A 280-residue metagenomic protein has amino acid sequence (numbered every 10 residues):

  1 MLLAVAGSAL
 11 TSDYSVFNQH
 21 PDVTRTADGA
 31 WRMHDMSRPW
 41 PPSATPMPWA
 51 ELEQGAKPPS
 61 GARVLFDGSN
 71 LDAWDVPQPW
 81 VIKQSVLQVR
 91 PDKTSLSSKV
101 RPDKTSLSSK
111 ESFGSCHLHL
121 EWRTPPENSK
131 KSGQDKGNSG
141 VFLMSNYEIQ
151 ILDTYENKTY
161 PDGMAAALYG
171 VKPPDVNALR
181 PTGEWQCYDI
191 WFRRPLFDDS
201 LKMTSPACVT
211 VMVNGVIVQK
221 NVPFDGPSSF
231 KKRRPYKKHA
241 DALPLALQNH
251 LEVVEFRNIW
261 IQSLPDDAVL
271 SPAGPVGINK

Functional and structural regions predicted by a protein language model:
A4-A6: N-terminal signal peptide c-region/cleavage motif recognized by signal peptidases
L10-K280: Carbohydrate-interacting regions of secretory-pathway proteins
